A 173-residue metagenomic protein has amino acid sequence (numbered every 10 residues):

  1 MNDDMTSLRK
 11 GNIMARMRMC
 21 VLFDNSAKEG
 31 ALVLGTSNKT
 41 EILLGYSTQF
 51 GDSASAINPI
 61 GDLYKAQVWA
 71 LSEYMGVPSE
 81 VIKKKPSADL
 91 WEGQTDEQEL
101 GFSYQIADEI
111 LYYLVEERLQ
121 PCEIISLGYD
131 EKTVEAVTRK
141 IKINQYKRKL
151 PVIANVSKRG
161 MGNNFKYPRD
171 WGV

Functional and structural regions predicted by a protein language model:
M1-V173: ATP/NTP-dependent adenylation/nucleotidyl-transfer catalytic domains that generate, transfer, or process NMP-activated
